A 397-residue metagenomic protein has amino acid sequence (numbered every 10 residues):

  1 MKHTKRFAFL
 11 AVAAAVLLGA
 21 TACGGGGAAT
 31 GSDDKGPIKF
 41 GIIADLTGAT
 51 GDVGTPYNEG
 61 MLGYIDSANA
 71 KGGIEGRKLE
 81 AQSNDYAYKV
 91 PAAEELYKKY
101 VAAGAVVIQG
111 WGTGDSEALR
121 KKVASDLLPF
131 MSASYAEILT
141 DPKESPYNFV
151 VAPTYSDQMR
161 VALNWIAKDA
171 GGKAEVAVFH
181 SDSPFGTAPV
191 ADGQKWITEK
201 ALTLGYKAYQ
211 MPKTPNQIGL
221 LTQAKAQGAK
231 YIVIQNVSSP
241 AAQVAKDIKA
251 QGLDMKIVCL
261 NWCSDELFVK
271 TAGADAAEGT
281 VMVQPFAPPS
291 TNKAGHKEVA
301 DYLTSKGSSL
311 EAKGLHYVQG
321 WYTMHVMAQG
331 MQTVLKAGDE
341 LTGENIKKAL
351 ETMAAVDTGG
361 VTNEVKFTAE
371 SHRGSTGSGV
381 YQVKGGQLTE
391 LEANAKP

Functional and structural regions predicted by a protein language model:
M1-K39, A70, N394-P397: Short, low-complexity disordered leader/linker segments with a strong preference for bacterial N-terminal type II
T30-L62, N84-P91, G112, F179-T187 (+1 more regions): Extracytoplasmic "Venus flytrap"
D33, D52-E59, G72-P142, V151 (+2 more regions): Beta-alpha junction/loop-to-helix N-cap segments that form part of ligand/metal-binding clefts
T50-E75, A191-T198: Short, polar/charged alpha-helical segment
A93, V150-E175, T214-I218, A241 (+2 more regions): Hydrophobic alpha-helical segments within soluble ligand-binding/sensing domains
A105-K207, K256-A274, E278-G279: Extracytoplasmic ligand/sensor domains, especially the bilobed periplasmic-binding protein
K249-W321, A395: Extracellular/periplasmic periplasmic-binding protein-like sensory domains
S305-Y317, A328-Q387: Segments of small-molecule ligand-sensing domains
